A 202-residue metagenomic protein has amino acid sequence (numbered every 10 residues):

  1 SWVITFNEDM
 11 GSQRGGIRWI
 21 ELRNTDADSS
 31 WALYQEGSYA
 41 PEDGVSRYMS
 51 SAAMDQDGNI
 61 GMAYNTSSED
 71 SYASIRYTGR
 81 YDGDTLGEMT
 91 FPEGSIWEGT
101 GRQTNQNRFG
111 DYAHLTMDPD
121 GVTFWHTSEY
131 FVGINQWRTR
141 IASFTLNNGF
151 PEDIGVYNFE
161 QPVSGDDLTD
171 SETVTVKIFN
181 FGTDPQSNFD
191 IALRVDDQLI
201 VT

Functional and structural regions predicted by a protein language model:
S1-G149: C-terminal PAP-associated
G149-T202: Extracellular/luminal regions of secreted and cell-surface proteins that mediate adhesion/ECM remodeling
